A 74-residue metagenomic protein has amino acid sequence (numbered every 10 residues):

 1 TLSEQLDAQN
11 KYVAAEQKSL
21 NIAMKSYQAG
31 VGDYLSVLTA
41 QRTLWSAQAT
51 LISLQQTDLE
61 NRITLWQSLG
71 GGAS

Functional and structural regions predicted by a protein language model:
T1-T50, T57-S68: Amphipathic alpha-helical coiled-coil segments
G71: Short, conserved catalytic or interaction motifs in soluble domains
